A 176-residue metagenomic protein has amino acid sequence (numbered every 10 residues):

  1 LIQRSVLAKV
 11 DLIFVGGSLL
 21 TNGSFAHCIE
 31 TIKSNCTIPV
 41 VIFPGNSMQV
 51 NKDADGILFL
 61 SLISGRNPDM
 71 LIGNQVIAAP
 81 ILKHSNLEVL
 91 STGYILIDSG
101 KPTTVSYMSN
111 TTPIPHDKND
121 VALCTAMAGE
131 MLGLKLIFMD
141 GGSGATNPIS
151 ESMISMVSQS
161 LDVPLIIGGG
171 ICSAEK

Functional and structural regions predicted by a protein language model:
L1-I167, I171-K176: Alpha/beta enzyme core
